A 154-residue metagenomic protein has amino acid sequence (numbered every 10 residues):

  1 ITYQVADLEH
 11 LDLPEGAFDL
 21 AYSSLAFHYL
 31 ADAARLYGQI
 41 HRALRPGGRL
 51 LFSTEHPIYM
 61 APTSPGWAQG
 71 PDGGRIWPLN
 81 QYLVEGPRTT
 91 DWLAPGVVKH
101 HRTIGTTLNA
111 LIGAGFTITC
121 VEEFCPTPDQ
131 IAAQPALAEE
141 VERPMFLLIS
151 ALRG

Functional and structural regions predicted by a protein language model:
I1-H10: Conserved SAM-binding strand-loop segment of SAM-dependent methyltransferases
E9-L20: A short acidic, Gly/Pro-enriched loop at the edge of an enzyme's catalytic core that lines a small-molecule cofactor
D19-A34: A short SAM/SAH-binding and catalytic strip from SAM-dependent methyltransferases
A34-R49: A short glycine-rich, Lys/Arg-flanked "PGG" loop and its adjoining helix->strand segment in the class I
R49-P87: Conserved class I S-adenosyl-L-methionine
T54, I58-P65, D91-T106: Acceptor-substrate binding/catalytic loop of class I
G86-P87, V98-E122: Short alpha-helix
A114-F116, Q134-G154: Core SAM-dependent methyltransferase catalytic element
